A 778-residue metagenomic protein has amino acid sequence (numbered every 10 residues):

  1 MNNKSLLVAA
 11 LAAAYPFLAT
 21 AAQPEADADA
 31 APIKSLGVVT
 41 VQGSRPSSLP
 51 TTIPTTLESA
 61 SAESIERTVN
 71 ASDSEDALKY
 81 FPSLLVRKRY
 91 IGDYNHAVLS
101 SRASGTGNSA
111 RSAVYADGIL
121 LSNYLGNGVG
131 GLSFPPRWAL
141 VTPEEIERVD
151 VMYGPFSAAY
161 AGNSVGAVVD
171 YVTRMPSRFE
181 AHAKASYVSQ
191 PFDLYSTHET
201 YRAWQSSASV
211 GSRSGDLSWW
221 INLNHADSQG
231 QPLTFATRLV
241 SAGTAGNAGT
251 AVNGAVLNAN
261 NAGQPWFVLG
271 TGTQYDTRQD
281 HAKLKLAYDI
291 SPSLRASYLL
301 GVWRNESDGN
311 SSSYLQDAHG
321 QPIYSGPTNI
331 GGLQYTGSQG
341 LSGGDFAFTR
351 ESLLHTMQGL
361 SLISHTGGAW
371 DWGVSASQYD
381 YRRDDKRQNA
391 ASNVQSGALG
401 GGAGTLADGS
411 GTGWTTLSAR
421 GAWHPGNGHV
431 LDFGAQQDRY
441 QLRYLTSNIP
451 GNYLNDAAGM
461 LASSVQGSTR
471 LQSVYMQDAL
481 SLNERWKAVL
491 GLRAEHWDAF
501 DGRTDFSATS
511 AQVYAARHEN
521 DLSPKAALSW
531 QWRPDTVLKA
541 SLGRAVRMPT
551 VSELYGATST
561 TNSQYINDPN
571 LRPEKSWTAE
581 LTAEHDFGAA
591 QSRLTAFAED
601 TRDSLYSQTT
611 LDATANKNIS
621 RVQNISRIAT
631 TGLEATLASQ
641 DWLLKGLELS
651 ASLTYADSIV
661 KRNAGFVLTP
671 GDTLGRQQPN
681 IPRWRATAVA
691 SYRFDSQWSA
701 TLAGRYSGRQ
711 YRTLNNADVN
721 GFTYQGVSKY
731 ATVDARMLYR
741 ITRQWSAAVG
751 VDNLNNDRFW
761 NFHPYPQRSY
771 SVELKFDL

Functional and structural regions predicted by a protein language model:
S74-A77, A97-S100, Y115-D117, F134-A139 (+2 more regions): N-terminal periplasmic accessory domains that precede and gate Gram-negative outer-membrane beta-barrel machines
E75-N123: Extracytoplasmic beta-strand/coil segments of soluble accessory domains associated with Gram-negative outer-membrane
I119-Y153: Short acidic/polar hinge/loop motifs at secondary-structure boundaries that mediate gating or recognition
K184, N483-A488, H496-W497, Q591 (+5 more regions): Gram-negative outer-membrane beta-barrel transporters
E199-N310, L354-H365: Transmembrane beta-barrel wall of Gram-negative outer-membrane proteins
A287-R304, S342-A508, S529-Q531, R593-A596 (+2 more regions): Face-selective signature of the C-terminal outer-membrane beta-barrel domain
G343-M357, S463-L471, R517-S523, A527 (+6 more regions): Outer-membrane beta-barrel signature, preferentially recognizing the C-terminal barrel domain of Gram-negative
R439-N455, H496-D505, A516, W530-T578 (+4 more regions): Surface-exposed extracellular loop regions of Gram-negative outer-membrane beta-barrel proteins, predominantly
